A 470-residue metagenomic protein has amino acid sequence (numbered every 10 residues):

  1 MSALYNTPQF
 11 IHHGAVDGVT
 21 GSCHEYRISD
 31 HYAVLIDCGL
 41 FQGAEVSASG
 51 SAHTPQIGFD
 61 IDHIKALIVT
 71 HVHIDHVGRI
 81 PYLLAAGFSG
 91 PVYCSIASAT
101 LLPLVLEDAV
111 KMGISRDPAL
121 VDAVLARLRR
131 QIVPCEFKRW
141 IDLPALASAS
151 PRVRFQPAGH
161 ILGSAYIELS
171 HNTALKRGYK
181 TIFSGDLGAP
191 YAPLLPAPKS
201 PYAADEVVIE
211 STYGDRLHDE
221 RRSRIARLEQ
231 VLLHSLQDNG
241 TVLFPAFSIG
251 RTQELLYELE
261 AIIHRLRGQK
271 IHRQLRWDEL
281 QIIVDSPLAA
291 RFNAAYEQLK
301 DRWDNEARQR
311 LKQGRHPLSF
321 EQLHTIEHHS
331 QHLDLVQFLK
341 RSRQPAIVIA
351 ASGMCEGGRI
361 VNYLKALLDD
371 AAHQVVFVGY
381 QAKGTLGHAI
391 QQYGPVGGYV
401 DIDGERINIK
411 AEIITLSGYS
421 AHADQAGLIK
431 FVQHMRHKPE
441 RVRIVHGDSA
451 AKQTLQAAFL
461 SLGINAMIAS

Functional and structural regions predicted by a protein language model:
S2-D62, P134-P196, D334-R341, I347 (+2 more regions): Core dinuclear metal-dependent hydrolase active-site scaffold
V16-G21, R27-G90, C94-I132, L187-A197 (+3 more regions): Pre-active-site segment of Zn-dependent metallo-hydrolases
L35-C38, I64-H73, I80, Y93-S95 (+11 more regions): Active-site neighborhood of phospho(di)ester-bond hydrolases with catalytic His/Asp-centered motifs
P103-S164, K300-R343: Metallo-beta-lactamase
I114-P118, A294-S319, G384-I409: Acidic, Ser/Thr-rich peripheral helices and adjacent loops at domain boundaries
G159-S164, N172-D205, E210-S211, L217-H218 (+4 more regions): Active-site-proximal loop/helix segments of hydrolase catalytic cores
Y166, P190-D285, Q374-G379, G398-N465: Cap/insert and terminal regions of metallo-dependent hydrolase folds
V231-K383, L460: Hard-cation-handling environments
